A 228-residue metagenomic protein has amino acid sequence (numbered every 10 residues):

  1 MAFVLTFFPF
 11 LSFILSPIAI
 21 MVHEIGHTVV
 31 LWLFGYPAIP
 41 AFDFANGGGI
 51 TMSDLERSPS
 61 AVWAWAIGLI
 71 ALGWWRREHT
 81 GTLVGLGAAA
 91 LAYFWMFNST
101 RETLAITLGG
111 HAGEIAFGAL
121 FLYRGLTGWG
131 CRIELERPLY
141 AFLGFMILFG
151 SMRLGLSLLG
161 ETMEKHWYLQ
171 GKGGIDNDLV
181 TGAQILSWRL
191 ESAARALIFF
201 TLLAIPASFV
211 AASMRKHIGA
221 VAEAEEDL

Functional and structural regions predicted by a protein language model:
M1-I14, T28, W32, A66-W75 (+1 more regions): Active-site scaffold of zinc-dependent metalloenzymes
V4, A88-F97, L143-G155: Aromatic-anchored segments of alpha-helical transmembrane domains
T6-W63: Small-residue-rich helix-interface/hinge motifs
W32-P37, G68-L72, A116-L126: Membrane-interfacial alpha-helical segments at the cytosolic side of multi-pass membrane proteins
S53-A64, L104-A119, S192-T201: Membrane-interface loop-to-helix entry segments
R77-A90, T107-I115, I133-A141: Cytoplasmic-side transmembrane-helix entry/capping segments in multi-pass membrane proteins
F97-I106, C131, S157-L158: Membrane-interface helix caps and helix-loop-helix hairpins in membrane proteins
L122-L228: C-terminal membrane-associated helical module and adjoining short loops/tails
